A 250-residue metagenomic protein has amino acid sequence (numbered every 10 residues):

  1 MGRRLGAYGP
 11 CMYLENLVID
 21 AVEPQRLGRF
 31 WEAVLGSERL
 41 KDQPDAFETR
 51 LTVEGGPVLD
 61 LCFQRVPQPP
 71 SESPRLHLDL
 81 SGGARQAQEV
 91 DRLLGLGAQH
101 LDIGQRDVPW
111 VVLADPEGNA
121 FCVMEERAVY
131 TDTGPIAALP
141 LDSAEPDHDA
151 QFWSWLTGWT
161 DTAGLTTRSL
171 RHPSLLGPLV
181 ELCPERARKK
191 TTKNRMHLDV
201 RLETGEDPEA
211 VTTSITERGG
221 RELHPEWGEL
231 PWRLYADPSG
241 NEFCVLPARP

Functional and structural regions predicted by a protein language model:
G2-P44, L51-D102, A114-L165, L170-H224 (+1 more regions): Glyoxalase I/VOC metalloenzyme domain signal
T49, W110-V111, W232-R233: Generic short beta-strand
R106-V108, G228-L230: Short, small/polar residue-rich loop motifs at catalytic or cofactor-binding pockets
